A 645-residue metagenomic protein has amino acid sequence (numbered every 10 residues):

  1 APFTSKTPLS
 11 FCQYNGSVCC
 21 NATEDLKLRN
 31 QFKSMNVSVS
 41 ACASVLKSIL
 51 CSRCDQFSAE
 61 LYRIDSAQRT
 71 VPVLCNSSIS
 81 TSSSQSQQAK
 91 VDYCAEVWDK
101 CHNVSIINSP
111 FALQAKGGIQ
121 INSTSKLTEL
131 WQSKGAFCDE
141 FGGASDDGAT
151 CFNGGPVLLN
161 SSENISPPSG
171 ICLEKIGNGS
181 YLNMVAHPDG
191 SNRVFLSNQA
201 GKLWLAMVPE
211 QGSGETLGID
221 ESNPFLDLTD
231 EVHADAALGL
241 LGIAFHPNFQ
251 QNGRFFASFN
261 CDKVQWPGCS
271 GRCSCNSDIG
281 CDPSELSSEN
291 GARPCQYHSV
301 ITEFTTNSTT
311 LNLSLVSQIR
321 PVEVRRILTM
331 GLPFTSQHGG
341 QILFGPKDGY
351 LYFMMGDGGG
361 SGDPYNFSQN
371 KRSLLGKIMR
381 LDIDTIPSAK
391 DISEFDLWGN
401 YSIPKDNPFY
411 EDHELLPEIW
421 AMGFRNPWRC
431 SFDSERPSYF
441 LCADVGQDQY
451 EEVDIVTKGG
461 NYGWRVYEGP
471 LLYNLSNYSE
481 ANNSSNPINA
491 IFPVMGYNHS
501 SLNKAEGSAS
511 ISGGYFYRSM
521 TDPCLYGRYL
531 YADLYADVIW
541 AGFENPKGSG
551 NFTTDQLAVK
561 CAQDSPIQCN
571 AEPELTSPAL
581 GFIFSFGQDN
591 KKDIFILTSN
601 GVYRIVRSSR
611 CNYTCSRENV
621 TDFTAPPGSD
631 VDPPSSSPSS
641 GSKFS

Functional and structural regions predicted by a protein language model:
A1-D147: Mature extracellular/luminal domains of secreted and GPI-anchored eukaryotic proteins, especially small
A1-K6, C138-G190: N-terminal module-boundary/linker segments of secreted carbohydrate-active enzymes
D92, D99-S166, R610-S645: Sequence/structural signature of beta-propeller modules and their immediately flanking N-terminal secretory/stalk
D146-S166, D189, S197, G214 (+8 more regions): Beta-propeller domain segments
L173-G179, F225-D235, L328-F334, E411 (+3 more regions): Surface loop/turn motifs at the tips and blade-to-blade linkers of beta-strand repeat domains
G177, V185-A186, A244, L343 (+3 more regions): Conserved beta-strand position repeated across blades of beta-propeller domains
L182, F582-S585: Repeated scaffold domains used in trafficking and secretory/extracellular systems, primarily beta-propellers
S213-H246: Blade-loop segments of beta-propeller domains
